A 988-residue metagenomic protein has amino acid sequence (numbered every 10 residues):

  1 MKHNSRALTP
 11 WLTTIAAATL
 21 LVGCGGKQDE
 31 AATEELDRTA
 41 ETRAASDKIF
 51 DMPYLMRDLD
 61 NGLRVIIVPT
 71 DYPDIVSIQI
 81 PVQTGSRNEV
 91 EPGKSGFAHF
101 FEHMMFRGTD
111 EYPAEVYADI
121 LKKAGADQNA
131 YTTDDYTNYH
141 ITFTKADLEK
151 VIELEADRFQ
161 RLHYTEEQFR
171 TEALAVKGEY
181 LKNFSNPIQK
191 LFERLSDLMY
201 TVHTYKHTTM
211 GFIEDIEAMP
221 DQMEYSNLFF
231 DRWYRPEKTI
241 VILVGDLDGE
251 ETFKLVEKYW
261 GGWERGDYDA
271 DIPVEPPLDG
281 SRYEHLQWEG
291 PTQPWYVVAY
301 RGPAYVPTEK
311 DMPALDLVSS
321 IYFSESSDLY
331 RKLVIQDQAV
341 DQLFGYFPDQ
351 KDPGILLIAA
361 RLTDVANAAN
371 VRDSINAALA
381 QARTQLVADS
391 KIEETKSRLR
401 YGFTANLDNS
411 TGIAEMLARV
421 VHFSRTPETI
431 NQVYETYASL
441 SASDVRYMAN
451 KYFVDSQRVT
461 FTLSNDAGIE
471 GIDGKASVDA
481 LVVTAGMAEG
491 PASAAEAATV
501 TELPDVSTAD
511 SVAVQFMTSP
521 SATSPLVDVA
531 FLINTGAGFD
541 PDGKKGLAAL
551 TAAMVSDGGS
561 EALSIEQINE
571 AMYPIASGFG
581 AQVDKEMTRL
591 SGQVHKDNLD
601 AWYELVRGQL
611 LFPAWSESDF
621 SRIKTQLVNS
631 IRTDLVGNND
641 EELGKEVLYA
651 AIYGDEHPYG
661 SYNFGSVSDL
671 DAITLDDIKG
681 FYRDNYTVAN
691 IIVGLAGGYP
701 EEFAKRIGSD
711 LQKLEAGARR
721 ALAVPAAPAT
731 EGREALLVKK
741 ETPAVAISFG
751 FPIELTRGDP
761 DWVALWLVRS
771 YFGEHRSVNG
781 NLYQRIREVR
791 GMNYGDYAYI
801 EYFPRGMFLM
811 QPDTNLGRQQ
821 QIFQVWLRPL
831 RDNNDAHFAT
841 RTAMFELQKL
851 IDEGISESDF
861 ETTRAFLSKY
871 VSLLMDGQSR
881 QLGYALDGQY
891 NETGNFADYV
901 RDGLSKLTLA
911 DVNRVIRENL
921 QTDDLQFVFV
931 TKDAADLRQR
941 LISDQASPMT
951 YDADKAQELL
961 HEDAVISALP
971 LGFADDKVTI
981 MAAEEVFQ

Functional and structural regions predicted by a protein language model:
K2-G26: Gram-negative bacterial Sec-dependent N-terminal signal peptides
C24-I66, D248-W288, P294-Y296, R301 (+13 more regions): Proteolytic maturation boundary segments
I66-V68, P73-P92, G96-A98, A114-F159 (+15 more regions): M16 family metallopeptidases and their MPP-like homologs
F97-M105, T551, V768: Active-site His/Glu-centered metal-binding helix of metallohydrolases
D157-E166, W260-D267, N376-L386, G608-E617 (+3 more regions): A common structural junction motif
V763-A764: Extended catalytic-interface subdomain
